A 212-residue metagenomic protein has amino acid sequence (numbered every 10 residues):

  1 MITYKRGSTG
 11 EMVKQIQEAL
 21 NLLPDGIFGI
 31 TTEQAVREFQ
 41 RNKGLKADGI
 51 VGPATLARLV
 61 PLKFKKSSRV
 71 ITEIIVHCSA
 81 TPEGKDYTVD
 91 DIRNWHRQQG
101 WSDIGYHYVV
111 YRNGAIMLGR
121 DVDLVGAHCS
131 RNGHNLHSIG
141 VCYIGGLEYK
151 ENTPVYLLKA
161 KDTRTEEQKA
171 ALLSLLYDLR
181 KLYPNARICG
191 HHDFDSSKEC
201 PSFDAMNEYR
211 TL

Functional and structural regions predicted by a protein language model:
M1-I27: Acidic, Ser/Thr/Pro/Gly-enriched interdomain connector segments
M12, Q34, R41, V51-I75 (+5 more regions): Basic/polar, cationic surfaces and motifs that engage anionic cell-wall and phosphate/carboxylate ligands
N21, N42-L45: Short capping motifs at secondary-structure boundaries
G26, I30, G49, P201: Acidic, glycine-anchored loop motifs typical of Ca2+
V36, Y108, V141: Divalent metal-coordination and catalytic microenvironments
A47, G100-H107, Y183-H192: Surface-exposed patches in mature extracellular/periplasmic domains of secreted proteins
I71-A127: Secreted/periplasmic proteins that engage bacterial cell-wall peptidoglycan
